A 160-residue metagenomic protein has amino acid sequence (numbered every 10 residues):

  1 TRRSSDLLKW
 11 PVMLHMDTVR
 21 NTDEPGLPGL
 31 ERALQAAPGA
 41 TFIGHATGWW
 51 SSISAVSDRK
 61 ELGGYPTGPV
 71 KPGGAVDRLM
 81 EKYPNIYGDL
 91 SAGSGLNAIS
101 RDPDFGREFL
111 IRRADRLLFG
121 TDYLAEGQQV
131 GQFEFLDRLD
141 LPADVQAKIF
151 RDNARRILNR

Functional and structural regions predicted by a protein language model:
T1-R3: Single conserved hydrophobic/aromatic residue that forms the stacking wall/gate of nucleotide- or nucleobase-binding
S5-L118: Catalytic pocket-lining loop regions of alpha/beta-barrel enzymes, especially the amidohydrolase/enolase/GH5 lineages
W49, Y123-L124: Acidic beta-to-alpha connecting loop that harbors the catalytic carboxylate
R112-L118, L124-R160: Mid-to-C-terminal alpha-helical segments outside catalytic/metal-binding sites
